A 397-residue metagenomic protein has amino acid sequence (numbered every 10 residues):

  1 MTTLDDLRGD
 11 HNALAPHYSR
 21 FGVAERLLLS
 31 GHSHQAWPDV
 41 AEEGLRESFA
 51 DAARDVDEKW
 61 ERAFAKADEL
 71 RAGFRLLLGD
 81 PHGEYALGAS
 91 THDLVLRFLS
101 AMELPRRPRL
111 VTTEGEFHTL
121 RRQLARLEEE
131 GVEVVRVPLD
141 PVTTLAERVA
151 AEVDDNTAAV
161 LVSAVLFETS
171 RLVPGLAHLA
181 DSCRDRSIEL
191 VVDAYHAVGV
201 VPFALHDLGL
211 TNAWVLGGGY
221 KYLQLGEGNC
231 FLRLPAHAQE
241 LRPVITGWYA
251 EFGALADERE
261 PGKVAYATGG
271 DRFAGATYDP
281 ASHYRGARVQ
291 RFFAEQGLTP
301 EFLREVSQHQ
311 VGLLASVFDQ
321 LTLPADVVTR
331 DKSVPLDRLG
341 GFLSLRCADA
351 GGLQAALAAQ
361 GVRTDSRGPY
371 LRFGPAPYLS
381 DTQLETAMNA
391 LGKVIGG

Functional and structural regions predicted by a protein language model:
M1-G397: Pyridoxal 5′-phosphate
